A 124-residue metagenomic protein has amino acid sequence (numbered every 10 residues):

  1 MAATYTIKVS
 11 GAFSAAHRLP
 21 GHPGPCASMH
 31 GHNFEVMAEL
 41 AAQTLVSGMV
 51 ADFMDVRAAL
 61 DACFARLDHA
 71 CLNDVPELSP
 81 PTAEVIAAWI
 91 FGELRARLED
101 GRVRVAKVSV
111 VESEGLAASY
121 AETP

Functional and structural regions predicted by a protein language model:
M1-P124: Charge-rich, low-complexity N-terminal segments
